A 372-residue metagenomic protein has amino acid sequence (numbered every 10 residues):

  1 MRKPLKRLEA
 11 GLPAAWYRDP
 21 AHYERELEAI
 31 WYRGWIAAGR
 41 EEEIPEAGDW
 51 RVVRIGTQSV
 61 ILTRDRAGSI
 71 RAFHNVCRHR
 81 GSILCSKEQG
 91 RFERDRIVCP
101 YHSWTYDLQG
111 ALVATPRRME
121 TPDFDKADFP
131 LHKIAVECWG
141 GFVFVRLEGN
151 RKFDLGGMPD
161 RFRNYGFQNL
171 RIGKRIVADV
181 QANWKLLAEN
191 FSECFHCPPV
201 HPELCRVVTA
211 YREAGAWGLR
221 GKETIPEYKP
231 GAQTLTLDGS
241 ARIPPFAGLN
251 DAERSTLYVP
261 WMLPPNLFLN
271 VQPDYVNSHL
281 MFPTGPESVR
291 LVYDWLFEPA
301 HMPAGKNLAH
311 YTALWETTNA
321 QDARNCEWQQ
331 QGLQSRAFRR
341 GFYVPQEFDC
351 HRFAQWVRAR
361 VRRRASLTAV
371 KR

Functional and structural regions predicted by a protein language model:
M1-A15, Q168: Short, contiguous pre-domain boundary segments
W16-I55, V60: Non-catalytic accessory segments flanking enzyme active sites
W31-W35, S82, H196: Generic structural signal for secondary-structure transition and capping sites
Y32-I44, T115-M119, P260-P265: Short Pro/Gly-enriched beta-strand edge/turn motifs at strand-loop
A38, L84, L112, L204 (+1 more regions): Short clusters of hydrophobic/aromatic residues that line enzyme substrate/ligand-binding pockets
E43-E148, G156: Rieske [2Fe-2S] iron-sulfur-binding domain
S69, E137, F142-R372: C-terminal catalytic domain of Rieske-type non-heme iron oxygenases
